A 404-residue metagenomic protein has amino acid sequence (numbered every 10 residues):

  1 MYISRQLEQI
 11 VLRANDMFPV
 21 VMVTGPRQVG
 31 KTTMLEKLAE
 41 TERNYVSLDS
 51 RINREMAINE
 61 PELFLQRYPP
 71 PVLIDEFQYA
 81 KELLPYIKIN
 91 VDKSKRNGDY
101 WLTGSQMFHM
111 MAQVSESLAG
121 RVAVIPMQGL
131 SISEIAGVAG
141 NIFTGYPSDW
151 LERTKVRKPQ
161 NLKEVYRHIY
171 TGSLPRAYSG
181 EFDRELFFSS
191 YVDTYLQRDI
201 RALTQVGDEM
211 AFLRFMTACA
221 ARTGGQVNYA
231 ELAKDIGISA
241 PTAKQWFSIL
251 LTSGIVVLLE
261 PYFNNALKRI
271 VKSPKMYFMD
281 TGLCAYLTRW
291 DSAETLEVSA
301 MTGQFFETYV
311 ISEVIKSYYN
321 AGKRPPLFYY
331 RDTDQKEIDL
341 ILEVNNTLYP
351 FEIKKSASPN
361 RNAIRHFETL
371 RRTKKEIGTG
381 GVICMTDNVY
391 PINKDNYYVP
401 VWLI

Functional and structural regions predicted by a protein language model:
M1-L12: N-terminal pre-Walker A segment at the start of P-loop NTPase domains
V23: Hydrophobic anchor at the beta1->P-loop junction of P-loop NTPases
K31: Conserved lysine of the Walker
M34, L38: Hydrophobic positions on the alpha1 helix immediately C-terminal to the Walker A/P-loop
L84-L102, Q106-F108, S115-S117: Conserved catalytic/switch belt of AAA+ P-loop NTPases
M107, M111-A221, G225-Q226: Interdomain motor-coupling "hinge/lid" segment immediately C-terminal to the ATP-binding subdomain of NTP-driven enzymes
Y178-L348: Accessory nucleic acid-recognition modules appended to NTPase machines
T386-I404: Domain-level recognition of nuclease-like catalytic cores that cleave nucleotide substrates
